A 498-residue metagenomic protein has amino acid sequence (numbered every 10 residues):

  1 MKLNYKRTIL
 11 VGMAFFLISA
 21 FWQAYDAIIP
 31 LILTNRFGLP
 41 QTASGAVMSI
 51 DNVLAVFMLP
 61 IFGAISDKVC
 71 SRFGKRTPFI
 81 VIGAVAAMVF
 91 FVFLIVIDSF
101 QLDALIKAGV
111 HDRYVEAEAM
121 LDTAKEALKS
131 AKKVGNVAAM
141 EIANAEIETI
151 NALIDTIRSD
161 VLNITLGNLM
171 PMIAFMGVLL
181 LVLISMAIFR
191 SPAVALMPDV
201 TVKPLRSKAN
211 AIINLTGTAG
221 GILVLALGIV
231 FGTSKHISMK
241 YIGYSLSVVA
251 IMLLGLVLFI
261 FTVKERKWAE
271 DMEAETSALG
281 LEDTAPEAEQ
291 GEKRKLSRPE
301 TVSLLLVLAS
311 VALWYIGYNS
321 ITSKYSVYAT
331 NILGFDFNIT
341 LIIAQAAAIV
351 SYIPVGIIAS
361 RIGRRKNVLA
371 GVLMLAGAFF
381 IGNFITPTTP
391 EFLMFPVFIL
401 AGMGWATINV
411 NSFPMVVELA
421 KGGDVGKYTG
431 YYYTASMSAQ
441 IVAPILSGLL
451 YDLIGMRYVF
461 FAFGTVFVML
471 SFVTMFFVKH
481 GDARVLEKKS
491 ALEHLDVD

Functional and structural regions predicted by a protein language model:
M1-K6, E118-N136, M140-I147, A152-L180 (+3 more regions): Intracellular loop-helix junctions on the cytosolic face of multi-pass helical membrane proteins
I28-T42, I321-T340: Short amphipathic helix-loop junctions that connect adjacent transmembrane helices in Major Facilitator Superfamily/SLC
Q41-G45, K203-I213, A420-Y432: Loop-to-transmembrane helix entry/capping segments in MFS-fold secondary transporters and related SLC/MFSD carriers
F57-F73, S351-R364, Y451: Helix-to-loop junctions at the C-terminal end of transmembrane segments in multipass secondary transporters
K68-A84, R361-V372: Cytoplasmic membrane-interface "Motif A"-like loop-to-helix N-cap segments of 12-TM Major Facilitator Superfamily
V81-A108, E148-N168, M374-T388: C-terminal ends and interior cores of transmembrane alpha-helices in multi-pass membrane transporters/permeases
I188-T201, T407-K421: Intracellular juxtamembrane helix-capping segments at the cytosolic ends of symmetry-related transmembrane helices
K366-N409: C-terminal transmembrane helical hairpin of 12-TM major facilitator-type secondary transporters
